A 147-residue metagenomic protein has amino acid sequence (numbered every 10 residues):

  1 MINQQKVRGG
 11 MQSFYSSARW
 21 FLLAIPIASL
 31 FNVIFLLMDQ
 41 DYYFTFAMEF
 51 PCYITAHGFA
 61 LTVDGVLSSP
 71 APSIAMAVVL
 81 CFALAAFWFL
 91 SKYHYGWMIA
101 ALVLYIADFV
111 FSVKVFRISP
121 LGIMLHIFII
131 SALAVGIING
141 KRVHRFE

Functional and structural regions predicted by a protein language model:
M1-E147: Topology signature of small-to-medium multi-pass alpha-helical membrane proteins
